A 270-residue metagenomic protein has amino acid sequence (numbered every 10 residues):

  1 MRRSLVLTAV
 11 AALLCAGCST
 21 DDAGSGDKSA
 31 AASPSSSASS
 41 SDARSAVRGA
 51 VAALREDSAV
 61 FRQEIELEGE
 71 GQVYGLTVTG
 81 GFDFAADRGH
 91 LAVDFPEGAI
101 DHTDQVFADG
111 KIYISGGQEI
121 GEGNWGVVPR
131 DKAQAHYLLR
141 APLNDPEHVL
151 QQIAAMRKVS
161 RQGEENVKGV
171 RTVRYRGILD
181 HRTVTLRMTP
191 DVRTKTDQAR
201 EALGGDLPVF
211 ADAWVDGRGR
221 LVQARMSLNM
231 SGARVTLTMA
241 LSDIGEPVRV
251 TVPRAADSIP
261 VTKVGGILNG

Functional and structural regions predicted by a protein language model:
M1-A16: Sec-dependent bacterial lipoprotein signal peptides
R2-R3, C18-G270: Subset-of-secretome marker
